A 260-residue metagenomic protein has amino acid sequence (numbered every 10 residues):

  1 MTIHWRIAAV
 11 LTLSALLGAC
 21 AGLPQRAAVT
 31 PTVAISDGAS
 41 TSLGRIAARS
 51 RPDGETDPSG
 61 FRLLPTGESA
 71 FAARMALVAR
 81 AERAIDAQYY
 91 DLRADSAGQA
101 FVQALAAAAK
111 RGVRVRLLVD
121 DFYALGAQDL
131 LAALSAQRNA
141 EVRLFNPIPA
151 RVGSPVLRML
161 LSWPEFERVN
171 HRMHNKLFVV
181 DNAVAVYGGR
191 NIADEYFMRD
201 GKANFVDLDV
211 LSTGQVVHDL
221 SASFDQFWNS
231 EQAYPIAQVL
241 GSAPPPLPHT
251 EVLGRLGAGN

Functional and structural regions predicted by a protein language model:
M1-A9: Bacterial N-terminal signal peptides that target proteins for export
A8-G18: Bacterial N-terminal signal peptides
C20-K176, V180-N260: Charged, low-complexity intrinsically disordered terminal segments
